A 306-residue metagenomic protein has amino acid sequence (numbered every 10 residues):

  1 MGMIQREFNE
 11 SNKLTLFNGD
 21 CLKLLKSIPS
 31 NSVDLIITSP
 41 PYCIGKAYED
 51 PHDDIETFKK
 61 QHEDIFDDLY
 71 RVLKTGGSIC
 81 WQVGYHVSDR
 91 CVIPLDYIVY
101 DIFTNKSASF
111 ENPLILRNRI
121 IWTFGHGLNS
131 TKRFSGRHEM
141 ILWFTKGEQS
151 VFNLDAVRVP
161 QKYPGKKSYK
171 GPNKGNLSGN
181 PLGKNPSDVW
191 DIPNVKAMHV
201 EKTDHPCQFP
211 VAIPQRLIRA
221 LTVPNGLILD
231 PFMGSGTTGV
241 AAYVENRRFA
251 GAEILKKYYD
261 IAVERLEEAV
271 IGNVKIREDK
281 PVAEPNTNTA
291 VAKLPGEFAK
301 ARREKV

Functional and structural regions predicted by a protein language model:
M1-I261, F298-V306: Core catalytic lobe of class I
N18-K23, K280-N286: Conserved SAM/SAH-binding loop
T57, E245-N246, A269-I271, R277 (+1 more regions): Short alpha-helix boundary/capping motifs
D155-R158, N273-E284: Short, flexible loop/turn segments with low-complexity composition
E253-K275: A contiguous, mid-protein "functional segment" used to position or interact with cofactors/ions or partner subunits
A283-V306: Intrinsic low-complexity, glycine/proline- and repeat-rich, mixed-charge intrinsically disordered regions appended
